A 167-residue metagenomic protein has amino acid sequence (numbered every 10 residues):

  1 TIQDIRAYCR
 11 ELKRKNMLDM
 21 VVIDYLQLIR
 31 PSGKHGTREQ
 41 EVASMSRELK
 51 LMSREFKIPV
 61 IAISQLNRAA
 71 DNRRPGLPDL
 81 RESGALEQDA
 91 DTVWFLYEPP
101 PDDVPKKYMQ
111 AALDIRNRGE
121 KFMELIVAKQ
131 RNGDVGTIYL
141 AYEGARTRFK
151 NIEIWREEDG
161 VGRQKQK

Functional and structural regions predicted by a protein language model:
I2-V21, H35, S44-F56, R68-K167: C-terminal regions of RecA-like/P-loop NTPase motor modules
Y25: Walker B catalytic acidic pair
R30-T37: Conserved ATPase-coupling elements of RecA-like P-loop NTPase cores
Q40-V42: VWA/integrin I-like adhesion module and closely mimicked acidic/polar interface patches used
I63-Q65: Conserved H-loop
